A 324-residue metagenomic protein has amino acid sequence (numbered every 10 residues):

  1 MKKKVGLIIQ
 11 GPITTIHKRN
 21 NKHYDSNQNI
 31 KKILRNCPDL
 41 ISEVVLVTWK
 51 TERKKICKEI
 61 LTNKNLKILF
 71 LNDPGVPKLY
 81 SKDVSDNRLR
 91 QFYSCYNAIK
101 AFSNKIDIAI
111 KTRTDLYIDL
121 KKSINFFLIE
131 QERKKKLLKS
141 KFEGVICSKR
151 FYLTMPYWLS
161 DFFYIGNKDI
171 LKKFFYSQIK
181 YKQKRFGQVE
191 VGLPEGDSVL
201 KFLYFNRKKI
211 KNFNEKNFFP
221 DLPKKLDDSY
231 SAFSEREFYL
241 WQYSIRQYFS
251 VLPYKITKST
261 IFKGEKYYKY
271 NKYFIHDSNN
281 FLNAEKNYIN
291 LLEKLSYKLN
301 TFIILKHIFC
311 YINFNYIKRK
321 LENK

Functional and structural regions predicted by a protein language model:
M1-Q28: N-proximal low-complexity "stem/linker" segments adjacent to membrane-targeting elements
K4-V5, C37-V45, N65-L66: Short loop->beta transition adjacent to catalytic acidic/histidine clusters or analogous donor-positioning motifs
L7-T14, V47-W49, L69-V76, R113-D115 (+1 more regions): Short loop/turn segments at strand-loop or loop-helix junctions that form parts of catalytic or ligand-binding pockets
S26-I41: Short, acidic, metal-binding catalytic loop of nucleotide-sugar glycosyltransferases
V47-F102: Active-site-proximal specificity loops/subdomain of glycosyltransferases
I106-Y117: Short beta-strand-to-loop acidic/aromatic patch adjacent to the donor-nucleotide binding site
I118-I124, E130-K298: Catalytic core and acceptor-binding pocket of nucleotide-sugar-dependent glycosyltransferases
E293-K324: Boundary detector for helix-to-coil junctions that initiate low-complexity/charged tails
